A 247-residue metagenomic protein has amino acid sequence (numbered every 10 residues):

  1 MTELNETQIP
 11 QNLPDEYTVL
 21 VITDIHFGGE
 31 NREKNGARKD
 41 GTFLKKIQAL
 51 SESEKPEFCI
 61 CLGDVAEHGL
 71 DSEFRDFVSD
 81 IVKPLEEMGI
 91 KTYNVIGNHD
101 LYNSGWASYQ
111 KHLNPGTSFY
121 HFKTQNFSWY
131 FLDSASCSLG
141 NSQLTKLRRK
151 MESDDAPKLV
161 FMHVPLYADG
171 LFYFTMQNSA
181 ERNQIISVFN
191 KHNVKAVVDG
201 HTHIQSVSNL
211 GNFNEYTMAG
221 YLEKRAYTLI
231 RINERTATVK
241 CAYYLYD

Functional and structural regions predicted by a protein language model:
M1-F74: N-terminal active-site segment of His-dependent metallophosphoesterases
T2-Q11, L70-A156, T175-Q177, E181-N190 (+1 more regions): Extended active-site neighborhood of metal-dependent phosphoesterases/phosphodiesterases
V21-T23, F58-D64, K91-N98, L132 (+3 more regions): Active-site neighborhood of phospho(di)ester-bond hydrolases with catalytic His/Asp-centered motifs
T23-H26, S136, L245: A mature extracytoplasmic/lumenal domain signature
F27-G28, V65-H68, L101-Y102, Y167 (+1 more regions): Active-site loop signature of alpha/beta-hydrolase-fold enzymes
G29, K150-F174: Active-site-proximal loop/helix segment associated with metal-binding centers of metalloenzymes
E30-E33, F58, T228, R235 (+1 more regions): Extracytoplasmic/lumenal soluble domains of exported proteins with redox or metal-associated functions
S136-S138, P165-A168, I204-Q205: Short, catalytically relevant binding-site loops at active-site mouths
